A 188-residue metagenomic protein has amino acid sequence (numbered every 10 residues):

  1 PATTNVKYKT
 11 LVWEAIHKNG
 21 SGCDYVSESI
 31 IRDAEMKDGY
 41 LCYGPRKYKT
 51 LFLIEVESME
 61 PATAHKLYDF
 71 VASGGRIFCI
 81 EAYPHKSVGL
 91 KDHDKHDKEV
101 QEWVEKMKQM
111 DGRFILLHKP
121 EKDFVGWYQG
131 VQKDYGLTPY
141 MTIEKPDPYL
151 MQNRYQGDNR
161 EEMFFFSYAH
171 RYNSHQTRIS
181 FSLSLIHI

Functional and structural regions predicted by a protein language model:
P1-L185: Carbohydrate-binding surfaces of carbohydrate-active enzymes
